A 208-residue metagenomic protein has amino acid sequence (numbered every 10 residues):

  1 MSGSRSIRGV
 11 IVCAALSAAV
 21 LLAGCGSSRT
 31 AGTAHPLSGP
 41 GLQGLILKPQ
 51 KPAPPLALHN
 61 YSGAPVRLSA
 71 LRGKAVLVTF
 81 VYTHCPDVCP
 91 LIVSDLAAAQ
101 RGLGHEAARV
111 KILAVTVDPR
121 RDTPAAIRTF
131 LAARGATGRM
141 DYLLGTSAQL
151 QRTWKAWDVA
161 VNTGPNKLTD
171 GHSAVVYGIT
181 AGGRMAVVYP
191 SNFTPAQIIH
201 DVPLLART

Functional and structural regions predicted by a protein language model:
S2-A14: Bacterial N-terminal signal peptides that target proteins for export
L21-G24: C-terminal motif of bacterial Sec signal peptides marking the signal peptidase cleavage site
G26-R29: Bacterial signal peptide processing site
T33-S69, S94: N-terminal "domain-start" segment that seeds a small globular fold
L68-L96: Short active-site neighborhood of thiol/selenol oxidoreductases, capturing the structured segment around
L77-V78, I112, V176: Hydrophobic beta-strand anchors of alpha/beta hydrolase catalytic cores
L91-T153: Structural microenvironment flanking redox-active thiols in thiol-disulfide oxidoreductases
S147-D201: Thiol/disulfide oxidoreductase modules built on the thioredoxin-like
